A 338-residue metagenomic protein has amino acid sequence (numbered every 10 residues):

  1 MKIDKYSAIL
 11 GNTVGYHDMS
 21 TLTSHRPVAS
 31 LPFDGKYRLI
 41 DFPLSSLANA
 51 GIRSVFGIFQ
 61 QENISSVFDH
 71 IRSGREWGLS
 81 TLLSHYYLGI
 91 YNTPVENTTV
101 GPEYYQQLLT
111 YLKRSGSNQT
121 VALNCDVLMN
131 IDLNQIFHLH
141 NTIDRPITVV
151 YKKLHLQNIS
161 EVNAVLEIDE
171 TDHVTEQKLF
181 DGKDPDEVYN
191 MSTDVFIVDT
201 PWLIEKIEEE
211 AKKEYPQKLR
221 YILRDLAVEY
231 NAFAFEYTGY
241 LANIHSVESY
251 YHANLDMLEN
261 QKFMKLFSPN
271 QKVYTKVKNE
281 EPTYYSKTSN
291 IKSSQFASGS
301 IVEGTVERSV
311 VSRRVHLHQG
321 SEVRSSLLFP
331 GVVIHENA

Functional and structural regions predicted by a protein language model:
M1-L255: Unchanged
M1-N12, P201, E210-A338: Left-handed beta-helix
